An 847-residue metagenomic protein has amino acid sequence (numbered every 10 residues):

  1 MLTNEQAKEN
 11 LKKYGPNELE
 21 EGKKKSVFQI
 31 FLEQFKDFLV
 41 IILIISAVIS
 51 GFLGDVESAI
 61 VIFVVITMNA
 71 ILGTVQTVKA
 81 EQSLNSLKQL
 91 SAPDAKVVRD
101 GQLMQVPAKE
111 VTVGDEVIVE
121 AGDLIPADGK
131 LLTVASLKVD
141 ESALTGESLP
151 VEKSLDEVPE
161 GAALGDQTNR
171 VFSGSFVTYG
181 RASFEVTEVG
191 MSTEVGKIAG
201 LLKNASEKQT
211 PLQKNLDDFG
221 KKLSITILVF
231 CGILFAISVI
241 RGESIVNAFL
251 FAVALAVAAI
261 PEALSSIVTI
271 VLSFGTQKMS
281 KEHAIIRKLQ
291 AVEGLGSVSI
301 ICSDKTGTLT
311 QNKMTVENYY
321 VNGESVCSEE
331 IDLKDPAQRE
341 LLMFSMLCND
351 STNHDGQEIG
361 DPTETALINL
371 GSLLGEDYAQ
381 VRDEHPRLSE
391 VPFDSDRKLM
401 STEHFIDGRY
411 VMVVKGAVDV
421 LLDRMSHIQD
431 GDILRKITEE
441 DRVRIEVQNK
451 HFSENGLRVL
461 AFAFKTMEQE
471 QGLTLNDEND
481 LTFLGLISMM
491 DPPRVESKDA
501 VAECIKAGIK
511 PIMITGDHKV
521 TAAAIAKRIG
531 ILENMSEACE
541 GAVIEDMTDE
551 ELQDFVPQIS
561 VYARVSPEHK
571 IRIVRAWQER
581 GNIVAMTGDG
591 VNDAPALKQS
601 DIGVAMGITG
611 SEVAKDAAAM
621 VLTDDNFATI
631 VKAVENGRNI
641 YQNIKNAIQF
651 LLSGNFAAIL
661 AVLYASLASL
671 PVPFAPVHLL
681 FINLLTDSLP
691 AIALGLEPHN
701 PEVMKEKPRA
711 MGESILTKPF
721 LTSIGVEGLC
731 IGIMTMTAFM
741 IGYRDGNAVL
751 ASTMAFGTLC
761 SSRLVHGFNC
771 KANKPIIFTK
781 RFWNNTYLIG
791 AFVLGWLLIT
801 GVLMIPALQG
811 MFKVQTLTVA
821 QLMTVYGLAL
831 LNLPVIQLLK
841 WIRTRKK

Functional and structural regions predicted by a protein language model:
M1-K705, I715-L716, L729, M740 (+2 more regions): Conserved cytosolic headpiece of P-type ATPases
T686, I731, T753-G767: Generic alpha-helical transmembrane segments
A710-L729, V749-T753: Membrane-water interface at loop-to-transmembrane-helix junctions
M734: C-terminal catalytic subdomain
R744-A748: Membrane-helix interface and helix-disruption motif detector
C770: A C-terminal functional module that forms or caps the active site or interfaces directly with catalytic machinery
